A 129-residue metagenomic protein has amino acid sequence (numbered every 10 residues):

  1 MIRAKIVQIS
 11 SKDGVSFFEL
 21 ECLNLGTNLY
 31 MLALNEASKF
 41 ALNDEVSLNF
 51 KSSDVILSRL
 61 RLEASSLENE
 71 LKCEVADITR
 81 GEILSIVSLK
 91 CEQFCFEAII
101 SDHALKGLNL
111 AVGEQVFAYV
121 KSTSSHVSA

Functional and structural regions predicted by a protein language model:
R3, Q8, N35-E74, H103-A129: Glycine/charge-rich catalytic "coupling/switch" loops of P-loop NTPases
I9-V15, I78-L84: Short, conserved beta-turn/loop elements at beta-strand boundaries and strand-helix junctions
F17-N24, Y30-L32, I86-E92, I99: Short, acidic/hydrophobic/Gly-rich beta-strand patch recurrent on exposed beta strands that often constitutes part
T27-N28, I56, F96-E97, V127: Short loop/beta submotifs within extracellular cysteine-rich repeat domains
F40, E82, I86-L89: N-proximal short alpha-helices
